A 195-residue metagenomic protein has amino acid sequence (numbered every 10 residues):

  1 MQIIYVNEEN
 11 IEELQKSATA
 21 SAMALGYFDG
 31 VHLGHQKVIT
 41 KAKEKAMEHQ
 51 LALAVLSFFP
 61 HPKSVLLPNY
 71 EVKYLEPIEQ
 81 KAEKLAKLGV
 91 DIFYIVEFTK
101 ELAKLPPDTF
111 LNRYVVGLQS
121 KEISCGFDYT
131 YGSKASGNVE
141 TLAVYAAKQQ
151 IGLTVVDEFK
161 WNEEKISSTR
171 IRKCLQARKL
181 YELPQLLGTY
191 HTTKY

Functional and structural regions predicted by a protein language model:
M1-Y195: Nucleotidyltransferase catalytic core that binds NTPs
